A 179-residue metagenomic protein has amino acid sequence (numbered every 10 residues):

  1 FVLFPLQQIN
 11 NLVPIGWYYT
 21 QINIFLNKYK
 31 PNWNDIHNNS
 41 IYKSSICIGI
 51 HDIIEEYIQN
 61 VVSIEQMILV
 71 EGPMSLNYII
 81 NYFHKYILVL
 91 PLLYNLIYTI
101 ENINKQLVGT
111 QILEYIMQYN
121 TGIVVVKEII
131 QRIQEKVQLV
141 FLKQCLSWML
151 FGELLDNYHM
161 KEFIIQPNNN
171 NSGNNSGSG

Functional and structural regions predicted by a protein language model:
F1-Q131, E135-G173, G177-G179: Long acidic/polar interaction regions in large eukaryotic complex-forming proteins
